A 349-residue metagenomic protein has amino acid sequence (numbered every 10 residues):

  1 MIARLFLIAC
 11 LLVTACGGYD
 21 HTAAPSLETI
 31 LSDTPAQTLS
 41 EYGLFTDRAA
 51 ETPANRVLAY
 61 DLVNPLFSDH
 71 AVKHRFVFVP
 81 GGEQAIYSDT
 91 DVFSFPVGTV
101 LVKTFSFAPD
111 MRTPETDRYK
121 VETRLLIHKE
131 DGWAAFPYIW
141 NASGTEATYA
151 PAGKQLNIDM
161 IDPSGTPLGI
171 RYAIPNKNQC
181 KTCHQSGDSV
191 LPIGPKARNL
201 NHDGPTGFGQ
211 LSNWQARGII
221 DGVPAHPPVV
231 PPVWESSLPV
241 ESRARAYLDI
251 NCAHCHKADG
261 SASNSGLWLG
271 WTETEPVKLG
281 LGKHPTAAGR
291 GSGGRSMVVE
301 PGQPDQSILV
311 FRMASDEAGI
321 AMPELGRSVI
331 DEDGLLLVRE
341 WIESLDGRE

Functional and structural regions predicted by a protein language model:
I2-I8: Sec-dependent signal peptide recognition, specifically the positively charged N-region followed immediately by
A3, L31, S237-P239: Generic hydrophobic alpha-helical membrane-segment signal
F6, D33-T38, Y60, P205-F208 (+2 more regions): Low-complexity, intrinsically disordered regions enriched in charged/polar residues
I8-L11, L31, Q37, A59 (+5 more regions): Short, functionally important structural connectors and interaction interfaces within domains
V13-A15: C-terminal motif of bacterial Sec signal peptides marking the signal peptidase cleavage site
G17-P25, M111-E349: Sequence context surrounding c-type heme c attachment/ligation sites in exported
A23-D89, F95-V97, V102-P109, Y119-A150 (+1 more regions): Conserved small-residue
